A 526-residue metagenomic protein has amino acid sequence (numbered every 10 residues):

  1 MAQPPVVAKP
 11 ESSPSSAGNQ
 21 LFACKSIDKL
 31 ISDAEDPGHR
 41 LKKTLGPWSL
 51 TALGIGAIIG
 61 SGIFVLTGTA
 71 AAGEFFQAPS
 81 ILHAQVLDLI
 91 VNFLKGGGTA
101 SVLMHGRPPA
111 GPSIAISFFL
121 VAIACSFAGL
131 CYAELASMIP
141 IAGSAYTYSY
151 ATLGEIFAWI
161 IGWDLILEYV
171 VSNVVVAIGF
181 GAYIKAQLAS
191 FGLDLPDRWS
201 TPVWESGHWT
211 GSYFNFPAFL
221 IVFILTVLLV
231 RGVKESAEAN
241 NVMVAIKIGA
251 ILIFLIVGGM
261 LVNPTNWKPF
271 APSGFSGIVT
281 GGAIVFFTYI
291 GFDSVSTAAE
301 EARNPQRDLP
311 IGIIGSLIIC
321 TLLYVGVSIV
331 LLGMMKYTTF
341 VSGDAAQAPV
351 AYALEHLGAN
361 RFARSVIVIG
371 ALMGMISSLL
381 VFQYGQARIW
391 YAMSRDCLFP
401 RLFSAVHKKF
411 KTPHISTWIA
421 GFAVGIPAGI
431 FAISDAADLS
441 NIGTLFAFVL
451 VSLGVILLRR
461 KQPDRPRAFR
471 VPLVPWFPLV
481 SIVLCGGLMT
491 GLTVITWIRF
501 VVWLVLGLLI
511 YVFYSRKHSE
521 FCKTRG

Functional and structural regions predicted by a protein language model:
A2-G111, L130, I141-A142, D464 (+4 more regions): Membrane-interface "cap" regions at the ends of multi-pass membrane proteins
S26, S32, D36-K42, L82 (+4 more regions): Helix-loop-helix junctions that connect adjacent transmembrane segments in multi-pass membrane transporters
K43-G54, S113-I116, G154-L167, P217-I221 (+4 more regions): Select transmembrane alpha-helical segments in multipass membrane proteins
I63-S206, S316-I319, G326, W503-L508: Extracellular loop-to-transmembrane helix junctions
F64-T67, F127, I141, D164-A182 (+5 more regions): Membrane-helix boundary/coupling elements in multi-pass transport proteins
Q77-P109, T147-Y148, G154, A186-D197 (+2 more regions): TM-loop-TM module centered on a large, flexible mid-protein loop between adjacent transmembrane helices in multi-pass
A186, I251-F254, W390, S440-R467 (+2 more regions): Hydrophobic alpha-helical segments of multi-pass membrane transport proteins
T210-F214, P272, L402-H414, F448-W497 (+1 more regions): C-terminal membrane-solvent junction of multi-pass transporters and transport-like membrane proteins
